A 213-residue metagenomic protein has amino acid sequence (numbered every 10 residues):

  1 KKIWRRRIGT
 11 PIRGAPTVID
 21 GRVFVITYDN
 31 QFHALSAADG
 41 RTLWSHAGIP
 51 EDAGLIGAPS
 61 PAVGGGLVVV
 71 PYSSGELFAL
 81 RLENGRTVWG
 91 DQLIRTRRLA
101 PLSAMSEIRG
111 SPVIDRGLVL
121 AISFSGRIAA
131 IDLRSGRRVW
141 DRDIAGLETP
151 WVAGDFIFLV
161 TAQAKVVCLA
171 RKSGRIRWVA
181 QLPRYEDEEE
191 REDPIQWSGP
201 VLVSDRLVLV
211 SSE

Functional and structural regions predicted by a protein language model:
I3-I19, T42-G65, G90-R116, R137-A153 (+1 more regions): Extracytoplasmic beta-rich repeat domains
V18-I19, F24-V25, H33: Mobile, glycine-rich extracellular loop/lid and propeptide segments that shape or gate substrate/ligand access
R22, N30-Q31, R41, G65 (+1 more regions): Tandem repeat domain/solenoid detector
T27-Y28, Y72-S73, S123-F124, T161-A162 (+1 more regions): Structural signature of WD-repeat beta-propellers
S36-G40, R81-G85, D132-S135, A170-S173: Short loop/turn segments that connect beta-strands within beta-propeller blades
F156-R171, R175, V179-E213: Loop/turn-rich, solvent-exposed surfaces of beta-rich toroidal or solenoidal domains
